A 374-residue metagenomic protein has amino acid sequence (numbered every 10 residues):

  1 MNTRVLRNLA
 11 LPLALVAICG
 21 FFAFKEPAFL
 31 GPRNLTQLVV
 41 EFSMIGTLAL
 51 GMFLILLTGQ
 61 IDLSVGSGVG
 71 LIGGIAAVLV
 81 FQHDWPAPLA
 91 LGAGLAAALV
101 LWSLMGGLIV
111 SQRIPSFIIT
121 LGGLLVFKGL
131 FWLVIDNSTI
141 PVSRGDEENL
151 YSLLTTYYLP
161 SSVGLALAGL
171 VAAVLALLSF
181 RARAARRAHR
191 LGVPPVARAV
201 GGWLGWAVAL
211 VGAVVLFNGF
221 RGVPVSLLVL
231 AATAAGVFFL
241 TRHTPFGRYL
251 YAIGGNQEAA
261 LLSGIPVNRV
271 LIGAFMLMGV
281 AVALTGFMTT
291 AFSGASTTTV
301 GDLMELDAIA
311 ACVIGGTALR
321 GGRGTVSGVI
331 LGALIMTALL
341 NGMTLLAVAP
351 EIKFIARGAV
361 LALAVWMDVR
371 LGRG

Functional and structural regions predicted by a protein language model:
M1-G20, F24, T139, V171-L204 (+3 more regions): Cytosolic-side transmembrane-helix boundaries in multi-pass membrane proteins
G20-H83, G107-F117, W132, A259 (+4 more regions): Single transmembrane alpha-helix segments in multi-pass membrane proteins
K25-Q37, W132-D136, V214-L228, F238-H243 (+3 more regions): Inter-helical junctions in multi-pass inner-membrane proteins, predominant in energy-converting antiporter-like
E41, S116, S143-D146, S161-L170 (+4 more regions): Loop-to-transmembrane alpha-helix initiation sites
D84-L125, L331, M336: Alpha-helical transmembrane segments within multi-pass membrane transporters and channels
W102, F275-G286, F292-G358: Transmembrane alpha-helical segments in multi-pass inner-membrane proteins
L124-T241, T297-T298: Transmembrane helix-bundle core of multi-pass membrane transporters and related energy-transducing complexes
R181-A197, G236-F275: Membrane-helix/interface signature in polytopic inner-membrane proteins
